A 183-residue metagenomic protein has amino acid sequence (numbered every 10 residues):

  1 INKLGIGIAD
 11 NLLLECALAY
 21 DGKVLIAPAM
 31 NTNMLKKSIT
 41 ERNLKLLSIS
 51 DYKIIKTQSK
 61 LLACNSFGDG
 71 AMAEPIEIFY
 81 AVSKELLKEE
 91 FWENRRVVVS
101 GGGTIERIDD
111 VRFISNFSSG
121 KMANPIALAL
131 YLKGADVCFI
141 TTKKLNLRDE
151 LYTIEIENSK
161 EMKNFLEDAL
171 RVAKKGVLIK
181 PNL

Functional and structural regions predicted by a protein language model:
I1-A9, I156-L183: Glycine-rich phosphate-binding loop
I1-K36, P181-L183: Helix-loop-strand module that forms the ligand-binding subsite of alpha/beta enzymes
D21, E93-R95: Phosphate-coordination loops involved in phosphoryl transfer and adenosine-cofactor binding
D21-L61, F67-V82, C138: Short, glycine-/small-residue-rich phosphate/pyrophosphate-handling segment
A27-A29, V98-G102, T141, I179-N182: Short beta-strand segments
E41, K45, R95-N158: Glycine-rich phosphate/diphosphate-binding loop of Rossmann-like nucleotide-binding domains
E41-T57, R148-R171: Short, electropositive alpha-helical surface patch
V82-L86, L170: Short, hydrophobic alpha-helical segments
